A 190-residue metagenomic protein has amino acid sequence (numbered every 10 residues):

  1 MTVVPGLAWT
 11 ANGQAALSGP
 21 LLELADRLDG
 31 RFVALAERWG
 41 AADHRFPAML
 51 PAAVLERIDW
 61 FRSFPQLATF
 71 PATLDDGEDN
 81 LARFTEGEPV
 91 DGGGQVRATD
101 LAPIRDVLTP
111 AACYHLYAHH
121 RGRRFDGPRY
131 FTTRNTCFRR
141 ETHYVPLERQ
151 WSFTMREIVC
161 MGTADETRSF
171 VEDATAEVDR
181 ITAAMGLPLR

Functional and structural regions predicted by a protein language model:
M1-R190: TRNA-recognition modules of translation machinery and tRNA-sensing kinases, especially anticodon-binding
